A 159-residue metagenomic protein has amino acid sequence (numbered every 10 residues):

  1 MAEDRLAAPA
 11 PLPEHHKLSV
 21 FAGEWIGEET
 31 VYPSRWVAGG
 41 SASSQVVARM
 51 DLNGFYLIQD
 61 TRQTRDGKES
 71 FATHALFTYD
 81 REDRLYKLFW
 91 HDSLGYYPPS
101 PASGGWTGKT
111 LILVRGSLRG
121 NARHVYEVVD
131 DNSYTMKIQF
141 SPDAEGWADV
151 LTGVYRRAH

Functional and structural regions predicted by a protein language model:
M1-H159: Hydrophobic small-molecule pocket/channel-lining residues, especially in calycin-type beta-barrels
